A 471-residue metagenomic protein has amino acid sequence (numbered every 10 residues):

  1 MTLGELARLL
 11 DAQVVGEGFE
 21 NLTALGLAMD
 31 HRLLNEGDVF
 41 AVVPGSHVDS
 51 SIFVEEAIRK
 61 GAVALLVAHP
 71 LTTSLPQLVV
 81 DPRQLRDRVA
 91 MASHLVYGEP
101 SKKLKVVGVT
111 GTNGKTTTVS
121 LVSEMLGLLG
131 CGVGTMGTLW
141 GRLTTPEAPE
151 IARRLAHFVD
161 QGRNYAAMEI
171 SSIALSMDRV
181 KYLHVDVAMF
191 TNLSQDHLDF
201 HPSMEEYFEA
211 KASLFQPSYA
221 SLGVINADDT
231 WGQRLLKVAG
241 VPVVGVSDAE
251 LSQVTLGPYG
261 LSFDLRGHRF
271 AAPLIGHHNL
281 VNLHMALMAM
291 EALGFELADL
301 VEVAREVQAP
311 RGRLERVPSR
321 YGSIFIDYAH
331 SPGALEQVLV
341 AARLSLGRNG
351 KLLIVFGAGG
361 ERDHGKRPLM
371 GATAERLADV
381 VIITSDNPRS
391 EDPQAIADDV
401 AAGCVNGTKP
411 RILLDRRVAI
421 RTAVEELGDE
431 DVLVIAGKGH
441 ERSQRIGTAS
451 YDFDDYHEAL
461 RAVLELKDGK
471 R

Functional and structural regions predicted by a protein language model:
M1-A12, L33-V39, G45, D49-I52 (+4 more regions): ATP-dependent carboxylate-amine ligase
M1-M91, L95, T230, T255 (+6 more regions): N-terminal leader/targeting and accessory segments in enzymes
L6, D38, A57, A92 (+11 more regions): Residue-level signal for inorganic ion chemistry
A62, Q161-N164, A220, R348-N349 (+1 more regions): Short, high-confidence coil segments that cap the C-terminus of an alpha-helix and link into the following beta-strand
V63-A68, G223-A227, V355-F356, V380-N387: Short internal beta-strands
V67-L75, Q161, A167, V185-I324 (+2 more regions): Acidic, Mg2+-coordinating active-site environments of NTP-dependent enzymes
H69-L71, T138-L139, S172, L193 (+4 more regions): Short, ordered loop/turn segments at secondary-structure junctions
D87-A227, W231-A239, R266, K467-K470: Phosphate-binding loop of NTP-binding sites
